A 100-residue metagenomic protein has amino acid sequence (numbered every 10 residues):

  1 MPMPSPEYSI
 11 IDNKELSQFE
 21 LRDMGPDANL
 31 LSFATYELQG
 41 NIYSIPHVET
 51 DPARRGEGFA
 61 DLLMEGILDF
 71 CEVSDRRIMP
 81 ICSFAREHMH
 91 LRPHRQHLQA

Functional and structural regions predicted by a protein language model:
P2-I11: Conserved N-terminal entry element of GNAT/NAT acetyltransferase domains
Y8, G25-D27, F33-Y43: A conserved beta-strand-loop-helix scaffold within acyl/acetyltransferase catalytic domains
N13-E15, Q39: Structural motif
S17-F19, Y43: Hydrophobic residues embedded in beta-strands of well-ordered beta-sheets
D23, H47-V48: Residue-level recognition of conserved beta-strand positions in structured domain cores
V48-R55: A short, internal acetyl-CoA/4′-phosphopantetheine-binding micro-motif in the GNAT/acyltransferase core
G56-D69: Conserved acetyl-CoA-binding loop-helix of GNAT-fold acetyltransferases
G66-A100: C-terminal structural segments of small proteins and small subunits
